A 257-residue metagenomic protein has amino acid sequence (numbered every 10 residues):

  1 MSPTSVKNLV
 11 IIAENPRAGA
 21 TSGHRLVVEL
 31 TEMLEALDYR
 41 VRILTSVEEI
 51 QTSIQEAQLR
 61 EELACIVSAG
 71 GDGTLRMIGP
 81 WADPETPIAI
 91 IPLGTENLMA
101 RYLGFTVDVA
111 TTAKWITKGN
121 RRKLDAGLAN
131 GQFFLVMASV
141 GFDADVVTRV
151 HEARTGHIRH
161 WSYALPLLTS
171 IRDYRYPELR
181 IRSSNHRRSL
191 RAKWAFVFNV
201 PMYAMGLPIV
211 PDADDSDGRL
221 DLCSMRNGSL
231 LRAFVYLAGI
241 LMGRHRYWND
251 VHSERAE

Functional and structural regions predicted by a protein language model:
M1-I66, R76, R187: ATP/NTP phosphate-donor binding region
I11, A36-L37, L44-T45, P84-P87 (+1 more regions): Catalytic core of DAGKc-family lipid kinases
P16, A69-G71, I91-L93: Glycine-rich beta-strand-to-loop/alpha-helix junction loops that act as flexible
G23, S183-S184, S189, D214 (+1 more regions): ATP/nucleoside-binding phosphotransfer catalytic cores, i.e., glycine-rich phosphate-binding loops
D72, A195: Short conserved active-site loop signatures built around small residues
T74-T86: Short Gly/Thr/Asp-enriched flexible loops that form oxyanion-binding sites at enzyme active sites
S139, D143, F196-I209: Glycine-rich phosphate/pyrophosphate-binding beta-alpha loops
R154-S162, Y203-R232: Gly/Ser/Thr-rich active-site loops/lids in small-molecule metabolic enzymes that frequently grip phosphoryl groups
